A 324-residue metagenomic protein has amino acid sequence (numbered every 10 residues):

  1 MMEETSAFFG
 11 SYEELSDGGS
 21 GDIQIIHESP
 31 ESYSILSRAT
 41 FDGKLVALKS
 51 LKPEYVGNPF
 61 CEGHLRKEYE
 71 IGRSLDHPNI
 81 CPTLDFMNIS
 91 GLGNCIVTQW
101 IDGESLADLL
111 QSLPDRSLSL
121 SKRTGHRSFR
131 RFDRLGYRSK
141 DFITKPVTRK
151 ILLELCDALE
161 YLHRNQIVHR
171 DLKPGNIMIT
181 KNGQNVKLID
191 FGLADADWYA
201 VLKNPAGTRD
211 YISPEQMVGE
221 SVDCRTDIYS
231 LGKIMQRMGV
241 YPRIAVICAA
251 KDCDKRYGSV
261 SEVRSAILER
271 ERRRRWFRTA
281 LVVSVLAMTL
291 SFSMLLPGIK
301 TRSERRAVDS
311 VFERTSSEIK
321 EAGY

Functional and structural regions predicted by a protein language model:
Y55-S74: AlphaC helix of the eukaryotic protein kinase fold
P82-N94: Short beta-strand micro-motifs within the conserved protein kinase catalytic domain, predominantly in the N-lobe
G91-S105, L109: Conserved short submotifs of the Hanks-type protein kinase catalytic core that shape the nucleotide-binding pocket
I151-L152: Activation segment signature within eukaryotic-like protein kinase domains
H163-I179: Catalytic-loop of the protein kinase fold
L202-E215: Conserved activation segment of eukaryotic-like protein kinases, specifically the C-terminal portion of the activation
D227: Conserved catalytic-loop aspartate of Hanks-type protein kinases
